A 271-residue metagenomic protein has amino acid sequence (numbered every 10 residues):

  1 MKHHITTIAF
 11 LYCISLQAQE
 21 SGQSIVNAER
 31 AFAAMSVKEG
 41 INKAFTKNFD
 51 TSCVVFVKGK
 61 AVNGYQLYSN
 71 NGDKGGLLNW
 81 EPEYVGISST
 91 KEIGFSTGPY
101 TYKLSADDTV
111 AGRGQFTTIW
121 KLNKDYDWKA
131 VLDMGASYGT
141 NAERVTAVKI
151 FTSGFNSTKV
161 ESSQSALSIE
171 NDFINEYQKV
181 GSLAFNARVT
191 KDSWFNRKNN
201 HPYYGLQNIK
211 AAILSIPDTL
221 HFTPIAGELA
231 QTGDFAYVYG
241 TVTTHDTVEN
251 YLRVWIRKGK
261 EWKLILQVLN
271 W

Functional and structural regions predicted by a protein language model:
M1-S24: Bacterial Sec-dependent N-terminal signal peptides
A18-N42, K47, K129-V131, Y138-K179 (+1 more regions): Short, low-complexity N-terminal intrinsically disordered segments enriched in polar/charged residues
E20, R188, K198-Y203, I213-L220 (+1 more regions): C-terminal functional regions that serve as terminal interaction/effector modules
E20-E81, S89-T90: Start-of-domain marker
F32, G94-T97, T117-W120, W128 (+6 more regions): Short, structured motif recognition centered on aromatic/hydrophobic residues
E39-G59, K179-K198, Y203-Y204: Short, well-ordered alpha-helical segments enriched in acidic and aromatic residues
S69-D108, N208-D246: Surface-exposed, charged secondary-structure patches
R113-I150, N250-W271: Short beta-strand edge/turn micro-motifs at domain boundaries
